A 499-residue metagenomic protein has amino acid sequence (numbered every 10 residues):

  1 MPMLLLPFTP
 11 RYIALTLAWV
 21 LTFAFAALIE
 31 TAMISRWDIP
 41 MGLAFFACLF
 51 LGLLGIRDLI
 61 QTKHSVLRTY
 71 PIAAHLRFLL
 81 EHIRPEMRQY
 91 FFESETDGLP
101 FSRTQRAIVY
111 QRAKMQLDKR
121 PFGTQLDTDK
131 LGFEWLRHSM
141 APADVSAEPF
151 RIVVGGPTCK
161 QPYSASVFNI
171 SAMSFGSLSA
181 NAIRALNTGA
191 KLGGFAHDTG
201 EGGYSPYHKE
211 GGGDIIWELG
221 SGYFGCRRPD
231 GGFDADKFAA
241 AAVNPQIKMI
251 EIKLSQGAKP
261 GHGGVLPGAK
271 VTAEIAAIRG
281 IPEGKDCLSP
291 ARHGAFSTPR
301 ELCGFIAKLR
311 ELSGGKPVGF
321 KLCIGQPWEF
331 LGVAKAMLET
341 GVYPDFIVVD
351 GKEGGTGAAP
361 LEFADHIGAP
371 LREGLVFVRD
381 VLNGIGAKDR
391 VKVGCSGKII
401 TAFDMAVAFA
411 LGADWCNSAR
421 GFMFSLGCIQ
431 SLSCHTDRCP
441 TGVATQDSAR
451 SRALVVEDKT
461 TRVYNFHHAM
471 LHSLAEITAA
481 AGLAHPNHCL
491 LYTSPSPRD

Functional and structural regions predicted by a protein language model:
P2-A18: Juxtamembrane interface helix immediately N-terminal to a transmembrane segment
S35-A47: Hydrophobic alpha-helical transmembrane segments
L49-T62, E81: Transmembrane alpha-helices and immediately adjacent membrane-cytoplasm interface residues in multi-pass integral
A74-G155: An N-cap/entry alpha-helix motif that binds or orients negatively charged groups
A147-P149, V153-A336, Y343: Active-site-facing alpha/beta catalytic cores
L288-S451: Glycine-rich phosphate/ribose-binding loops and adjacent secondary-structure elements that form binding surfaces
G427-L490: Active-site or pore-adjacent capping/gating segments
Y492-D499: Conserved small/polar residues in nucleotide/adenosyl-binding loops
